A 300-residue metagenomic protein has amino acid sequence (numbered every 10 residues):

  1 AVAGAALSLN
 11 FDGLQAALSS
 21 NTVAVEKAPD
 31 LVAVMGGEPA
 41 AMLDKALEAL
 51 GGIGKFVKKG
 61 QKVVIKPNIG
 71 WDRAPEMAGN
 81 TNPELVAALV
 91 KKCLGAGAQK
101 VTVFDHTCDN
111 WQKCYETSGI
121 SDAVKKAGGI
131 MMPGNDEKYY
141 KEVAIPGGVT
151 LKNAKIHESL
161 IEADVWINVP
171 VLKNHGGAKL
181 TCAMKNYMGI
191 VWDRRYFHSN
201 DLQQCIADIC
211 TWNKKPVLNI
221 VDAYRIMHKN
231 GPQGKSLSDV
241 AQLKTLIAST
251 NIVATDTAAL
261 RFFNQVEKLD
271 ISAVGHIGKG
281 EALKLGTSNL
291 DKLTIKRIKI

Functional and structural regions predicted by a protein language model:
A1-I300: N-terminal and secondary-structure boundary signal
